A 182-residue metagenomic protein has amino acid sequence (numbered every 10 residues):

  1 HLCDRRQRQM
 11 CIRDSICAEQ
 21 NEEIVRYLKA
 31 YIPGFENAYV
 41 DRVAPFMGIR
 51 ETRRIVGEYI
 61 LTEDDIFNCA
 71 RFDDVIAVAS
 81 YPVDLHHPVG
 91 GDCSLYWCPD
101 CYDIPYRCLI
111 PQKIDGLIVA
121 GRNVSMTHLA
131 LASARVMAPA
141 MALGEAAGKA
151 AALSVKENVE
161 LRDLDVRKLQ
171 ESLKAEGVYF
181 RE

Functional and structural regions predicted by a protein language model:
H1-I12: Single conserved hydrophobic/aromatic residue that forms the stacking wall/gate of nucleotide- or nucleobase-binding
S15, A134-A142: Short, conserved micro-motifs enriched in small and acidic residues
C17-N21, A147: Alpha-helical packing segments of well-folded alpha/beta enzyme cores
L28-I32, G177: Sec/Tat-exported extracytoplasmic proteins
E36-M137: A glycine-rich dinucleotide-binding beta-alpha-beta segment and adjacent secondary-structure elements that constitute
M141-N158: Internal hydrophobic alpha-helix adjacent to the cofactor/substrate pocket in enzyme cavities
L153-E182: Non-catalytic terminal regions with compositionally biased, polar/charged low complexity
